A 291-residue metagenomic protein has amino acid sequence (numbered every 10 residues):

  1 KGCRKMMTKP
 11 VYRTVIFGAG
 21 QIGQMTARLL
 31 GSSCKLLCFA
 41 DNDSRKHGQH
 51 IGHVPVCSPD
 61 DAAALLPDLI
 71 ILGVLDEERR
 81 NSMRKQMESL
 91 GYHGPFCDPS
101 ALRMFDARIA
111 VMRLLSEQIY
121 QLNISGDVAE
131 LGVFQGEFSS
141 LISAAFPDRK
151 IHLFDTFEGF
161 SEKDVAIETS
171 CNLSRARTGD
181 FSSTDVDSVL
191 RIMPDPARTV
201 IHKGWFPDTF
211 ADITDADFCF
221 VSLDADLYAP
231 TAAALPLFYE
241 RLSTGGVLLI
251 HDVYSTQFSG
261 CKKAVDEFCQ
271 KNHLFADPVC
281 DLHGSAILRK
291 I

Functional and structural regions predicted by a protein language model:
K1-D106, R113-S125: Hydrophobic, well-ordered beta-alpha structural blocks that scaffold small-molecule cofactor pockets
P99-R103, R113-S116, L122-I291: S-adenosylmethionine/decaboxylated-SAM
